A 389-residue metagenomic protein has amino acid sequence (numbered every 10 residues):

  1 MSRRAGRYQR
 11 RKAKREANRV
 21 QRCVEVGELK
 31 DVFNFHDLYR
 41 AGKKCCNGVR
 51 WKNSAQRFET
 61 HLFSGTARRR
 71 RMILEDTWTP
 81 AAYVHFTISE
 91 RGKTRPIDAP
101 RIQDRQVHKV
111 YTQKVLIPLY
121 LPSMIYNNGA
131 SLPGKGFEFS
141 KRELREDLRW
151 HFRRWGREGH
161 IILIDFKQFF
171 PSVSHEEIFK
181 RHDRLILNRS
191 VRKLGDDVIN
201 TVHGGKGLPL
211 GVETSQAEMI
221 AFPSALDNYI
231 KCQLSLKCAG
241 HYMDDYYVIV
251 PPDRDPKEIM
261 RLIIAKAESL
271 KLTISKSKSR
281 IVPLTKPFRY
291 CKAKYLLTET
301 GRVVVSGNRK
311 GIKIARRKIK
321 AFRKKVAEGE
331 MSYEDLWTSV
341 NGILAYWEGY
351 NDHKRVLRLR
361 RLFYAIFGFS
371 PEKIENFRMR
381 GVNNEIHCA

Functional and structural regions predicted by a protein language model:
M1-A67, N383-A389: Non-catalytic, polymerase-adjacent accessory regions of viral genome-replication enzymes
M1-K14, P100, R105, K109 (+6 more regions): Right-hand nucleic-acid polymerase module
E25-E28, T112-P171: Active-site-proximal segment of RNA-dependent polymerases
R71-K93, N188-V202: Reverse-transcriptase-like RNA-dependent polymerase core
Y83, G240-D244, S277: Short Gly/Ser/Thr- and Asp/Glu-enriched loop/turn motifs at secondary-structure junctions
T94-I125, G204-K231: Conserved pre-motif C helix in the palm subdomain of viral-like polymerases
E146-M243, Y247-L262, V282, E330-E348 (+2 more regions): Conserved polymerase palm-domain catalytic core
